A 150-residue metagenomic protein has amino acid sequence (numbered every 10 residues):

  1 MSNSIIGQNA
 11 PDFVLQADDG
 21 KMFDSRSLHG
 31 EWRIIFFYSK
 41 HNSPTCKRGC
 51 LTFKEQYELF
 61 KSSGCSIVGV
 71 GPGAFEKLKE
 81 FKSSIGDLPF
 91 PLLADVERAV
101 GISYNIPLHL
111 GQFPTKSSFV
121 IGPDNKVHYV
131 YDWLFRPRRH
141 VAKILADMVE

Functional and structural regions predicted by a protein language model:
M1-E150: Chalcogenol-based redox active-site neighborhoods
